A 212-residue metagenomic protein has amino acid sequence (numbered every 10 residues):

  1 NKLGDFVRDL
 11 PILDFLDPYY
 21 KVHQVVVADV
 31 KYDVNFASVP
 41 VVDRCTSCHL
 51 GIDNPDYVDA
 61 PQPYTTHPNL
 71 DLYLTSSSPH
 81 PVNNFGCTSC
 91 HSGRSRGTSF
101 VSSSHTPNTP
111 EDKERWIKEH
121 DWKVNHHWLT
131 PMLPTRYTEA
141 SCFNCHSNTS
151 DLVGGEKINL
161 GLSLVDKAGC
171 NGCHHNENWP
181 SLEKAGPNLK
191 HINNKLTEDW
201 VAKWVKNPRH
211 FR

Functional and structural regions predicted by a protein language model:
N1-P79, T98, W122, W128-L133: N-terminal export/targeting leaders of redox proteins
N69-N144, T149-E156, L162-S163, K167-R212: Extracytoplasmic electron-transfer domains, predominantly the class I c-type cytochrome c fold
